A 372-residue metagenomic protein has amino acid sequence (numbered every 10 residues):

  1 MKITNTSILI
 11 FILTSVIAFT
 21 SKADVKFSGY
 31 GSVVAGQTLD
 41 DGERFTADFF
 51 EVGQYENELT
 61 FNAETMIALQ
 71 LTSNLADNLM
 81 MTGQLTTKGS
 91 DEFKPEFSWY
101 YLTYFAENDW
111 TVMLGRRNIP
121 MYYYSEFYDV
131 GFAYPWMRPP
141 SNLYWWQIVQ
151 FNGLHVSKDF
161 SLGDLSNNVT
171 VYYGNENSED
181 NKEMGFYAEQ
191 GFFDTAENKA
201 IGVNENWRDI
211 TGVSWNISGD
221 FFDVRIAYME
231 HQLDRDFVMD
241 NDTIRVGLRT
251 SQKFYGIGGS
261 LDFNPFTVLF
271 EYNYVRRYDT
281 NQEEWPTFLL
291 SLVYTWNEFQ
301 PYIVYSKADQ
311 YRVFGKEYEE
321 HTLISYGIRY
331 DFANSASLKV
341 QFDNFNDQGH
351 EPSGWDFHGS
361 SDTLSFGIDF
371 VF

Functional and structural regions predicted by a protein language model:
S7-V16: Bacterial N-terminal signal peptides
I17-D24: Sec/Tat signal peptide C-region and signal peptidase I cleavage site
V25-T38, E58-E179, N216-D220, S291 (+1 more regions): Outer membrane beta-barrel
G36-T65, F186-I201: Surface-exposed strand-loop-strand hairpins of Gram-negative outer-membrane beta-barrel proteins
D40-G42, Y101, F105, S125 (+2 more regions): Outer-membrane beta-barrel pore domains
F49-Q54, Q84, P135-P140, G191-A200 (+3 more regions): Extracytoplasmic loops and strand-loop junctions of Gram-negative outer membrane beta-barrel proteins
A63-I67, T82-Q84, P95-W99, F151-G153 (+5 more regions): Transmembrane beta-barrel architecture of outer-membrane proteins
N108-T111, Q147-N297: Signature for the C-terminal beta-barrel architecture of outer-membrane proteins
